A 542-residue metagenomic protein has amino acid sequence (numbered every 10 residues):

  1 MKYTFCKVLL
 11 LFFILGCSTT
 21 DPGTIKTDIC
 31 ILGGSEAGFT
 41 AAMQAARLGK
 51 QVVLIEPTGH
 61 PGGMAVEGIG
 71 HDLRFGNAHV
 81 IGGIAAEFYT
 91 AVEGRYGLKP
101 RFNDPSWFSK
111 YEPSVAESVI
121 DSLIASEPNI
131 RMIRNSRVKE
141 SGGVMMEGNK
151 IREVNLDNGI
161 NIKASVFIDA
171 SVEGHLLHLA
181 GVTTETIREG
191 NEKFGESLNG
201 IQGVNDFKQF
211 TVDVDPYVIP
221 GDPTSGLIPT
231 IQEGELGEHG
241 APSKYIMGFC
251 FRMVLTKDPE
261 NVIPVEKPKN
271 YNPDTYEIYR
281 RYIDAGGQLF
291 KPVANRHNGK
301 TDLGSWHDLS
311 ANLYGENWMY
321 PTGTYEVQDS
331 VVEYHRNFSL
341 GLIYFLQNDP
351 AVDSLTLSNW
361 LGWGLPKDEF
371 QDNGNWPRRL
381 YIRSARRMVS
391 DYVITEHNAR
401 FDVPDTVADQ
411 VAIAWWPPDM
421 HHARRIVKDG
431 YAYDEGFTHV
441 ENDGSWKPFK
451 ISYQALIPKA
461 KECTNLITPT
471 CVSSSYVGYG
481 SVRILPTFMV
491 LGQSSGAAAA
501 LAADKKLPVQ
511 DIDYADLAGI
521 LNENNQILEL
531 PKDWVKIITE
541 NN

Functional and structural regions predicted by a protein language model:
K2-L11: Sec-dependent signal peptide recognition, specifically the positively charged N-region followed immediately by
L11-T24: Bacterial Sec-dependent signal peptides at the C-terminal "C-region" and cleavage site
G23-S35: Beta1/beta-strand and adjacent pyrophosphate-binding region of the FAD-binding site in flavoprotein oxidoreductases
C30, L73-A78, D104-K110, K163 (+2 more regions): Second-shell loop/turn segments in exported
G38: N-terminal Rossmann-fold NAD(P) dinucleotide-binding loop
Q44, K50-Q51, E56-M145, H178 (+2 more regions): Conserved N-terminal/central alpha/beta ligand/cofactor-binding core
G142-N161: Conserved beta-strand-loop-beta-strand element in the redox core of flavoprotein oxidoreductases
I160-V166, A170-N542: Flavin (FAD/FMN)-binding glycine-rich loop and adjacent Rossmann-like elements that form
